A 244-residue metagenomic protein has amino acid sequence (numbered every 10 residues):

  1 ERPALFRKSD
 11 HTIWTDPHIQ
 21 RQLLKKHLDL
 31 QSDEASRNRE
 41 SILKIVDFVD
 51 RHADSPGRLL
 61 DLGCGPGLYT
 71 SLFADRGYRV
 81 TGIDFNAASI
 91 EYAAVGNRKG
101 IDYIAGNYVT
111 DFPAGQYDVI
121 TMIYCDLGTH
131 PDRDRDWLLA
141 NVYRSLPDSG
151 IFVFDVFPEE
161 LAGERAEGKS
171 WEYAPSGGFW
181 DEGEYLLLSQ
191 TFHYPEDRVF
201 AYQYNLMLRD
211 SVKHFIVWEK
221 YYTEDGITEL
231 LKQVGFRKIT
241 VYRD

Functional and structural regions predicted by a protein language model:
E1-D54: Conserved class I S-adenosyl-L-methionine
P66-R76: Conserved SAM-binding loop of SAM-dependent methyltransferases across substrates and taxa, primarily the Class I
N86-A88: Conserved SAM/SAH-binding beta-strand->alpha-helix loop
R98-T110: Conserved SAM-binding strand-loop segment of SAM-dependent methyltransferases
F112-V119: A short acidic, Gly/Pro-enriched loop at the edge of an enzyme's catalytic core that lines a small-molecule cofactor
D136-D148: A short glycine-rich, Lys/Arg-flanked "PGG" loop and its adjoining helix->strand segment in the class I
S149-V156: Conserved beta-strand signature within the Rossmann-like core of class I S-adenosyl-L-methionine
V156-T228: SAM-dependent methyltransferase
